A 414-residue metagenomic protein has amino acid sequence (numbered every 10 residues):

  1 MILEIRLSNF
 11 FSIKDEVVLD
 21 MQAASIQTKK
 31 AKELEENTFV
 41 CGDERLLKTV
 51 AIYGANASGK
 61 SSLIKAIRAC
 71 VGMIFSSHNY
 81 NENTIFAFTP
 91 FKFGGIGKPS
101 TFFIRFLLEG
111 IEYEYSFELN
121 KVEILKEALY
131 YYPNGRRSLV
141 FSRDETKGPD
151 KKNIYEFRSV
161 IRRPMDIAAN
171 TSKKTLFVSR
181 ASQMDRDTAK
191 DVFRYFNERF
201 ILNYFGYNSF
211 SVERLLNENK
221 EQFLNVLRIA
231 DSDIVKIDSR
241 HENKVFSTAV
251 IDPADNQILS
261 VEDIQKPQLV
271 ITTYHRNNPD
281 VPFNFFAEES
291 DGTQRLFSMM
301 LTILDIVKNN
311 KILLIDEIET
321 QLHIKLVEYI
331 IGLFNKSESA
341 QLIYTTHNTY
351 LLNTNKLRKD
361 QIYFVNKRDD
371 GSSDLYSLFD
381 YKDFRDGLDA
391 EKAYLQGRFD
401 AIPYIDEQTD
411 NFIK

Functional and structural regions predicted by a protein language model:
I2-A69: Pre-Walker A-like glycine/lysine-rich segment at the N-terminus of P-loop NTPase domains
E4, Y329-K414: C-terminal lobe/lid and adjacent interdomain/linker elements of RecA-like ASCE P-loop ATPase modules
F10, E317-L322, T349: Conserved Walker B
E35-A51, A55, I64-I124: Conserved P-loop NTP-binding catalytic core
T49-Y53, P253-L304, I312, I318-L322: Conserved ABC ATPase signature
I96-G97, L108-G110, L304-V307, F334-E338 (+1 more regions): Conserved catalytic network of the ASCE P-loop NTPase/AAA+ motor domain
E114-F246: Electropositive, glycine-dotted interaction segments that contact anionic polymers or phosphate-rich ligands
H323-E328: Short alpha-helix of the ABC ATPase nucleotide-binding domain corresponding to the H-loop/switch region
